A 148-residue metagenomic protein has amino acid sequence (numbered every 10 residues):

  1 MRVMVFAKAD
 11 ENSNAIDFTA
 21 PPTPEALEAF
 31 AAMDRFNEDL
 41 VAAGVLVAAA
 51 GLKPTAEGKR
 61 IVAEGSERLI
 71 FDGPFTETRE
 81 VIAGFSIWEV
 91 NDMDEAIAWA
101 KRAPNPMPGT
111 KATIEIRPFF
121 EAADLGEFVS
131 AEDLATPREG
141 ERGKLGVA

Functional and structural regions predicted by a protein language model:
M1-A148: Conserved, structured core segments of small domains
